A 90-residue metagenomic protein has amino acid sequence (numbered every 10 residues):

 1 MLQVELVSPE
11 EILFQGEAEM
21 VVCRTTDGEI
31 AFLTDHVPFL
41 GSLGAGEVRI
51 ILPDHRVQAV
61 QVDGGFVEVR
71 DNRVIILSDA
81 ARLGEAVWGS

Functional and structural regions predicted by a protein language model:
L2-S90: Compact, glycine-rich, soluble single-domain proteins
